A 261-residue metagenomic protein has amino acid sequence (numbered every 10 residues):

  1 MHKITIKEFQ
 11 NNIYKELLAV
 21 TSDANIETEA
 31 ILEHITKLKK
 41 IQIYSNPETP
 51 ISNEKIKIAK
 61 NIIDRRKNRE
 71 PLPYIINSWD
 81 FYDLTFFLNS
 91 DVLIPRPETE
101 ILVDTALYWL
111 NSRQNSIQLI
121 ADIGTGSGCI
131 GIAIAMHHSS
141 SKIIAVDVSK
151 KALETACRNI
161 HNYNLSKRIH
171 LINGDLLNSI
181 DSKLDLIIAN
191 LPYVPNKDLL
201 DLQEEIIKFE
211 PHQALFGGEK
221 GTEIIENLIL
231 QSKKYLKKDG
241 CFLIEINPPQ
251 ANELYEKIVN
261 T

Functional and structural regions predicted by a protein language model:
M1-T36, K40-Y44, E48-T49: Non-catalytic accessory regions of SAM-dependent methyltransferases
L17, L110, I160, S232 (+1 more regions): Conserved hydrophobic residues forming the short capping helix/wall of the S-adenosyl-L-methionine
I31, R69, T99, I130 (+5 more regions): Residue-level signal for inorganic ion chemistry
E33-W109: Conserved AdoMet
E100-D201, P249: Conserved SAM/SAH cofactor-binding pocket of Class I
L165, E210, L236-K238: Helix-to-beta-strand junctions that scaffold the AdoMet/dcAdoMet cofactor pocket in Class I SAM-dependent enzymes
Y193-I224: Mobile active-site "lid"/loop adjacent to the S-adenosyl-L-methionine
E219-T261: Conserved Class I SAM-dependent methyltransferase catalytic core
